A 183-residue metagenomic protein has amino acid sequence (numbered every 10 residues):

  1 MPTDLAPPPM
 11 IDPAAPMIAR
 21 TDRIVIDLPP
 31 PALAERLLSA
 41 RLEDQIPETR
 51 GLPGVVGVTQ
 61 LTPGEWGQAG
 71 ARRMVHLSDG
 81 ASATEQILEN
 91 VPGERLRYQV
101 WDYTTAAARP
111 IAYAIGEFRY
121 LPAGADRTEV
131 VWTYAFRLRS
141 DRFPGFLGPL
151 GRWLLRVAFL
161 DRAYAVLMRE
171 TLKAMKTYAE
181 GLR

Functional and structural regions predicted by a protein language model:
M1-E65: Hydrophobic ligand-binding cavity/cleft-lining segments
P13, M17, D44-I46, V55-I115 (+2 more regions): Glycine-rich portal/gate segments that line the openings of hydrophobic small-molecule binding cavities
D27, S78-G80, A123: A short, compositionally biased micro-patch
L28, A32, R36, Y98-V100 (+1 more regions): Residue-level detection of beta-strand scaffold positions
P29-P30, A123, T177-G181: Secondary-structure boundary elements
R36, A158, Y178: Residues that form generic nucleotide/phosphate-binding pockets
V100-A165, R169, M175: Beta-strand/loop substructures that line and gate deep hydrophobic ligand-binding cavities in soluble
